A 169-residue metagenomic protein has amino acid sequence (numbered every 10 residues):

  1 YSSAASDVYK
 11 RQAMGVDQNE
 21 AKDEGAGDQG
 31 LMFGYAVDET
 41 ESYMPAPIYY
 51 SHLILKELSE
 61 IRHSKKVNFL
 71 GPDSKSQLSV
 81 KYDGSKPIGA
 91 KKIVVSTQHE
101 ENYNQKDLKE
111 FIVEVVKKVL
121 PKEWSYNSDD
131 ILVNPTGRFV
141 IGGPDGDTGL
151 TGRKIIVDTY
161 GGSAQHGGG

Functional and structural regions predicted by a protein language model:
Y1-A5, Y9: Single conserved hydrophobic/aromatic residue that forms the stacking wall/gate of nucleotide- or nucleobase-binding
S3, G27, P45-L53, Y103-F111 (+1 more regions): Conserved active-site and cofactor/substrate-binding residues in soluble primary-metabolism enzymes
M14-K22, G30-V37, S76-H99, G146-A164: Short beta-strand elements
V16, E20, S51-K66, H99 (+2 more regions): Structural signal for hydrophobic packing residues in well-ordered secondary-structure cores of soluble enzyme domains
E20-A36, T40, P45-E60, K66-F69: Intrinsically disordered, low-complexity linker/loop segments enriched in Gly/Pro and charged/polar residues
E60-Q77, V119-P135: Flexible, glycine/charged-enriched surface loops at secondary-structure junctions
I93-I155, G161: Accessory "access/gating" subregions that flank catalytic or transport cores
H166-G169: Extended hydrophobic-aromatic, low-complexity segments
